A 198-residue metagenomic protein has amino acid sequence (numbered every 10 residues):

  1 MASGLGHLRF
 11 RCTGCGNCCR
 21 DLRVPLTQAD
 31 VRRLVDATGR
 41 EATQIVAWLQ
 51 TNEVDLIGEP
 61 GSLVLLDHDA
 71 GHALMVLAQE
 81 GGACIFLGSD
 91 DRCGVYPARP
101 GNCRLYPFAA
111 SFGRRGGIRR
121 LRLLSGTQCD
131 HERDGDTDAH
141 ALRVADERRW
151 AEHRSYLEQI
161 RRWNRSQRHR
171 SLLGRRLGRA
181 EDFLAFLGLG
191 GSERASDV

Functional and structural regions predicted by a protein language model:
M1-V198: Short loop/turn segments that flank or connect secondary-structure elements
